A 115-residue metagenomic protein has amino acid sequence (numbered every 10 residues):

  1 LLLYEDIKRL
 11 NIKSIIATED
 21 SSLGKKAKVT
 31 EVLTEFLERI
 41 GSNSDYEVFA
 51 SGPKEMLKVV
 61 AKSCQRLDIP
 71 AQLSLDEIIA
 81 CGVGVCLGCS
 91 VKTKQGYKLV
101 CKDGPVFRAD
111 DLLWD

Functional and structural regions predicted by a protein language model:
L1, S22-L23, I78-G82, F107: Short gly/pro/ser/thr-enriched loop/turn and capping motifs at secondary-structure boundaries
L1-L73: FNR/FR-type flavoprotein reductase catalytic core
K54-E55, D76-P105: Local cysteine-cluster metal-coordination motifs and their immediate loop/turn environment, predominantly Fe-S cluster
V59, C89-V91, D111: Residue-level recognition of conserved structural "scaffold" positions that shape functional pockets and channels
P105-D115: Short microdomains enriched in Cys/His and/or Lys/Arg
